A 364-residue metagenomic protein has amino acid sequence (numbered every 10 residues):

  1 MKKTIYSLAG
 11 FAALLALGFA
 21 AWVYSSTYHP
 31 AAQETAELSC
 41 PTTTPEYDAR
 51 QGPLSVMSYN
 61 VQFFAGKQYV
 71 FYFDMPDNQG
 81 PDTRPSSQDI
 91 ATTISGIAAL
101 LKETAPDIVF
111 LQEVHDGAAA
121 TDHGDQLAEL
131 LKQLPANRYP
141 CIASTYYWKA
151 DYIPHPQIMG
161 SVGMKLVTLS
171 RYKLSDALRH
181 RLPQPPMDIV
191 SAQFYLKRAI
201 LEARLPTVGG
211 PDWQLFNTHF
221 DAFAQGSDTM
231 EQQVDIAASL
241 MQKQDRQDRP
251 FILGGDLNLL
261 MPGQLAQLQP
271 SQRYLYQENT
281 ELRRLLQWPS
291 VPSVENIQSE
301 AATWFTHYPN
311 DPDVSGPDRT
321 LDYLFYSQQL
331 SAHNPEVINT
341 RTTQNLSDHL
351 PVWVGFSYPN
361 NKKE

Functional and structural regions predicted by a protein language model:
K3-A136, S144-I153, I158-G163: N-terminal, active-site-proximal structural segment of metallo-dependent hydrolase catalytic domains
T4-A12, A16-T44, S239-I252, N258-E364: Metal-dependent phosphoester-hydrolase catalytic domains
A31-A36, K149-W213: A well-ordered secondary-structure block
D48-Q51, K102-E103, P135-A136, M159-V162 (+5 more regions): Extracellular/periplasmic catalytic domains that process cell-envelope and extracellular macromolecules
L54-V61, I94-H123, L169, A203 (+4 more regions): Active-site beta-strand/loop signature of hydrolases that rely on acidic residues for catalysis
G80-S87, V114-A118, P183-A192, H219-D228: Surface-exposed cleft-lining segments at the edges of enzyme active sites
K132-A136, S161-A177, R204-P206, W288 (+2 more regions): Conserved beta strand-loop-helix elements of the APE1-like EEP
P140-K149, A177-P183, N334-N339: Conserved S-adenosyl-L-methionine
